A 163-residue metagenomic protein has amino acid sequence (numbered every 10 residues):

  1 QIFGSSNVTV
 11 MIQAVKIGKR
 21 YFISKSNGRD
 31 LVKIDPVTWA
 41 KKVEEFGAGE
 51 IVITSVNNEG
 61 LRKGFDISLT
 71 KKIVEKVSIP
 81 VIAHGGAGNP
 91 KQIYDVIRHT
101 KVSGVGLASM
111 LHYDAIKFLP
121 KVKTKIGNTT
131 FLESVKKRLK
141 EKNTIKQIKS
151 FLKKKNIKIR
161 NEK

Functional and structural regions predicted by a protein language model:
Q1, S68-L107, H112: Catalytic cores of alpha/beta
Q1-E59: Conserved anion-binding
I2, I97-K163: C-terminal helical cap(s) of enzyme catalytic domains, especially alpha/beta-barrels
V10, V43, I51, I73 (+3 more regions): Conserved, mostly hydrophobic/aromatic
R20-I23, R62-F65, I93-D95, K117-L119: Short, well-ordered secondary-structure micro-motifs
V32, T54, E59-R62, I82-G86 (+2 more regions): Glycine- and other small-residue-rich loops at beta-strand/loop junctions that grip anionic moieties
V32-V37, K63-K72: Charged helix-capping and loop-helix junction motifs
W39, L69, Q92, T144-Q147: Hydrophobic alpha-helical segments typical of transmembrane helices and their membrane-interface/capping positions
